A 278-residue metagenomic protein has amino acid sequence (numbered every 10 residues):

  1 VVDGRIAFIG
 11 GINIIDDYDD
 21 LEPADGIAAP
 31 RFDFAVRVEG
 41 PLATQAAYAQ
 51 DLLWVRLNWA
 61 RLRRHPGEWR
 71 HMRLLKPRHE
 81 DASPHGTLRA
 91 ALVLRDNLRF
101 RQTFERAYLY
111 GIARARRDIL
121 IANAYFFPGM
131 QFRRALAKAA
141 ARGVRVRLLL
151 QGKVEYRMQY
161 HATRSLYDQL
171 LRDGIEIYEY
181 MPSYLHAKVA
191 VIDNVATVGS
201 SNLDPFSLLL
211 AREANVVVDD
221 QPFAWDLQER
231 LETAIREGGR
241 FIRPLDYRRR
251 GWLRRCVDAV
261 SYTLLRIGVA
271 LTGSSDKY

Functional and structural regions predicted by a protein language model:
V1-Y278: Charged, low-complexity intrinsically disordered terminal segments
